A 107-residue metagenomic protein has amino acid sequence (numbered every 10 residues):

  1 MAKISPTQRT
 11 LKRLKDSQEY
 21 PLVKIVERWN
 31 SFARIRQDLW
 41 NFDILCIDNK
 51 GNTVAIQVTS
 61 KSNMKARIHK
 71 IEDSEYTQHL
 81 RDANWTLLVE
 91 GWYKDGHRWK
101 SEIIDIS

Functional and structural regions predicted by a protein language model:
M1-S107: Catalytic phosphate/metal-binding cores of nucleic-acid and nucleotide-processing enzymes, i.e., regions that mediate
